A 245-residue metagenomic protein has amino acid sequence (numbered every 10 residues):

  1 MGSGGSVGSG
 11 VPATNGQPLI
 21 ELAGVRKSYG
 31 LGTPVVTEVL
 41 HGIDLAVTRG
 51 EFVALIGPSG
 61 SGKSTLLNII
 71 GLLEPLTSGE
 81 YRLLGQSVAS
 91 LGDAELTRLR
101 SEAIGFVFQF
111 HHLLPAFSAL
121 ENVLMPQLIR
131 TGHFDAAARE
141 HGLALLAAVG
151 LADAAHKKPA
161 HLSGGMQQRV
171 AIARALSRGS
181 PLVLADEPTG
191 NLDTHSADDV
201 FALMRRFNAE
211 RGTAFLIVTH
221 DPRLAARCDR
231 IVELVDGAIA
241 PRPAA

Functional and structural regions predicted by a protein language model:
M1-S28, A240-A245: ABC-family P-loop ATPase nucleotide-binding domain
P18-R227, I231-V235: ABC family nucleotide-binding domain
